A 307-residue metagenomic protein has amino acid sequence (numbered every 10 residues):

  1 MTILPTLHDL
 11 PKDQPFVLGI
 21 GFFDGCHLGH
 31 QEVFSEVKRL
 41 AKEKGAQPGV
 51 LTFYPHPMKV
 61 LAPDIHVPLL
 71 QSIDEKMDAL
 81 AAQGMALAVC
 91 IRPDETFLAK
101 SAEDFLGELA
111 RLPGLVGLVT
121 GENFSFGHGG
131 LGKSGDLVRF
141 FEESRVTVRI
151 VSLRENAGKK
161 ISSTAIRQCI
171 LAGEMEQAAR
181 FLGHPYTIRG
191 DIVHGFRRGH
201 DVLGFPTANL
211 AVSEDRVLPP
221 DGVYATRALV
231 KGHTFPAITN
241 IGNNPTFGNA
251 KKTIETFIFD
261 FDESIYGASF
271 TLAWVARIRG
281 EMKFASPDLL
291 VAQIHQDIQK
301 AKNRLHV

Functional and structural regions predicted by a protein language model:
I3-D9: N-terminal, positively charged, Ser/Thr/Ala/Gly-biased leader segments that form transit/presequence-like amphipathic
D9-S72: N-terminal catalytic cores of NTP/NDP-binding nucleotidyl/phosphoryl-transfer enzymes
H27, L80, L118, A178 (+2 more regions): Residue-level signal for inorganic ion chemistry
G45-G49, A86-L87, T147: Residues at the starts of beta-strands that form the adenosine-phosphate
K59-S144: N-terminal Rossmann-like or analogous alpha/beta NTP/dinucleotide-binding catalytic cores that position adenine
F141-N240: Glycine-rich, Lys/Arg-enriched anion-binding loops that position phosphate/diphosphate groups for phosphoryl
G195-V307: Phosphate/ribose-recognition catalytic cores of enzymes acting on nucleotide-derived substrates
